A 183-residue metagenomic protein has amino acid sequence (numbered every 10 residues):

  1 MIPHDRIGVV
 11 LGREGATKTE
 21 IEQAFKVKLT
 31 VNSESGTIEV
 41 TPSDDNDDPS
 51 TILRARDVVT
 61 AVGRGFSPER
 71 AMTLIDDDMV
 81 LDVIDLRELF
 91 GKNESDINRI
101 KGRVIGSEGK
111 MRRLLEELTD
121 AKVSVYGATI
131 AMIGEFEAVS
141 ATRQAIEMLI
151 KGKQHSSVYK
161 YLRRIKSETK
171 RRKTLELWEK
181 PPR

Functional and structural regions predicted by a protein language model:
M1-R183: RNA-contacting regions in translation and RNA-metabolism proteins, encompassing KH/S1 modules where present
